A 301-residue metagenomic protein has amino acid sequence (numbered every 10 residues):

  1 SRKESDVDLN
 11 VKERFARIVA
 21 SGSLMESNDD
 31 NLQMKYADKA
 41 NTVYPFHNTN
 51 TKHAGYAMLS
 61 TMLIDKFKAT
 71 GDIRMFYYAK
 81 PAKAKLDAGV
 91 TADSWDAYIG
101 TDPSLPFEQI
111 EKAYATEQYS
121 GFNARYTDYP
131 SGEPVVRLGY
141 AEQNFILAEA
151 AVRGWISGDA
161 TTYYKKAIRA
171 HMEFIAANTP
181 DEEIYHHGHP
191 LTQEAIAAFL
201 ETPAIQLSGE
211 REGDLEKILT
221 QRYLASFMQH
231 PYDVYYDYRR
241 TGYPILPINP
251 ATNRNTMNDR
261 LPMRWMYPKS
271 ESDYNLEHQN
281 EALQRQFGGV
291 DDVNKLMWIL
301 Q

Functional and structural regions predicted by a protein language model:
S1-T179, S208-G213: Structured, solvent-exposed acidic/aromatic patches
M172, A176-Q301: C-terminal functional modules
